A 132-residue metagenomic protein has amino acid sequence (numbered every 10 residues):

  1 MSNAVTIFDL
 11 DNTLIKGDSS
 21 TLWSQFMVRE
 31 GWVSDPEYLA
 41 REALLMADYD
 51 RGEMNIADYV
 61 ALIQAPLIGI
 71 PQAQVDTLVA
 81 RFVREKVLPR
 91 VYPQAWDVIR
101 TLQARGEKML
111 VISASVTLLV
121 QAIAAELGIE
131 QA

Functional and structural regions predicted by a protein language model:
M1-R51: Active-site neighborhood of HAD-like aspartate-dependent phosphohydrolases
W23-S24, A95, V120-A124: Hydrophobic packing residues within well-ordered alpha-helices of enzyme cores
I56-Q94: Metal-dependent phosphoesterase signature
V75, S113, A132: Residue-level signal for inorganic ion chemistry
A80-T117: Short, acidic loop-to-helix structural element flanking the phosphoryl-transfer center in phosphate-processing enzymes
T117-A132: Histidine/lysine/aspartate-rich catalytic loop segments that bind and position anionic ligands
